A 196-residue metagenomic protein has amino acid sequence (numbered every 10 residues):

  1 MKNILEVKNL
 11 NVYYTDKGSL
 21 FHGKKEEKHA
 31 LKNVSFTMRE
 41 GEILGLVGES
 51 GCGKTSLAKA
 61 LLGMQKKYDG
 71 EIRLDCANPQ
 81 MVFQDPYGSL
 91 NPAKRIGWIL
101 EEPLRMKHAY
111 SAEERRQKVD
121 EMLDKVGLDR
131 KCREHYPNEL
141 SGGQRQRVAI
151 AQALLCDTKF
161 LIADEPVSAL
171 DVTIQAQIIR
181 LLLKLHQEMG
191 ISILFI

Functional and structural regions predicted by a protein language model:
V47-G48: The feature captures the beta-strand-to-loop junction immediately N-terminal to the Walker
L62: Helix-to-loop junction immediately C-terminal to a conserved catalytic motif
K67-N78: Conserved ABC transporter NBD signature motif
E113-K131, L182: Conserved ABC ATPase "signature" region
Y136-L140, Q144: Conserved ABC ATPase signature
I150, I162, I178: Hydrophobic anchor residue at the start of the ABC signature
L155-K159: A short, proline-enriched helix->beta-strand linker immediately N-terminal to the Walker B motif in ABC-type P-loop
